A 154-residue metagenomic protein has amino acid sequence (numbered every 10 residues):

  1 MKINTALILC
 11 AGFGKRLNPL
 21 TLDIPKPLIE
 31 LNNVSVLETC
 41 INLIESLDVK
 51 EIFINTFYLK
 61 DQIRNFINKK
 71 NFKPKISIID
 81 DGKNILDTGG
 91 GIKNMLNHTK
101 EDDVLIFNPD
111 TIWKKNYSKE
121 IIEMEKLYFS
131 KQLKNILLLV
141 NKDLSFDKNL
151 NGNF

Functional and structural regions predicted by a protein language model:
M1-I8, E30, V34-N108, I112 (+1 more regions): Conserved N-terminal catalytic core of the sugar/cofactor nucleotidyltransferase
N4, P27, D103, K134-I136 (+1 more regions): A generic secondary-structure signal marking the coil-to-beta-strand transition
N4-L20: A phosphate-binding catalytic loop at a beta-strand-loop-alpha-helix junction that coordinates phosphoryl groups
F13-R16, D61, K114: Active-site loop signature of alpha/beta-hydrolase-fold enzymes
P19, N84, L144-S145: Short Gly/Pro-enriched turn/cap motifs at secondary-structure boundaries
L22-K26: Short alpha-helical oligomerization interface
K114-F154: Conserved core of the sugar-phosphate nucleotidyltransferase
